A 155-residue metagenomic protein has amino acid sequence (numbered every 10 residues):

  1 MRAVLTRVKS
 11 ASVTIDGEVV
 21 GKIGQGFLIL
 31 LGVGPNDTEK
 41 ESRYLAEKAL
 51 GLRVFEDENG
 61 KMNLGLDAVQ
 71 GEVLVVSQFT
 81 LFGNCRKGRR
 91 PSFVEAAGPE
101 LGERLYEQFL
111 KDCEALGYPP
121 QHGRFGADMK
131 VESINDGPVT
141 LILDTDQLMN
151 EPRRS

Functional and structural regions predicted by a protein language model:
M1-R2: Extreme N-terminal starter segment of soluble prokaryotic enzymes
L5, L66, V131-S133: Replace "in large, NTP-powered and nucleic-acid-processing enzymes" with "in large, NTP-powered factors and other
L5-E18, V33: N-terminal intrinsically disordered, cationic/polar leader segments that include organellar targeting peptides
E18-Q70, T80-K111, A115-L116, Q121: Compact, glycine-rich, soluble single-domain proteins
L45, V76, V139: Residue-level signal for inorganic ion chemistry
E114-M129, I134: Divalent-metal-activated hydrolytic enzyme cores
V131-D144: C-terminal edge-of-domain segments
D144-S155: Short, charged, intrinsically disordered terminal tails
